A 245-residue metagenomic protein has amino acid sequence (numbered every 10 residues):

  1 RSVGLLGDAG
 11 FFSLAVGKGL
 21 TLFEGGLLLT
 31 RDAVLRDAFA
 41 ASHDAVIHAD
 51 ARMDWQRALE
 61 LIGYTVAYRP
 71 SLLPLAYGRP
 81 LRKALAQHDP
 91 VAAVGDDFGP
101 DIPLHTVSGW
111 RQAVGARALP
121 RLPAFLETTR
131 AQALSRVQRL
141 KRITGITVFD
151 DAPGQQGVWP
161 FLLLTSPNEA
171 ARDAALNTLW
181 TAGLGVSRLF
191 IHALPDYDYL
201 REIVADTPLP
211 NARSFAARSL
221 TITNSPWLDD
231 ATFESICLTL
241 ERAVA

Functional and structural regions predicted by a protein language model:
R1, L22-F23, A38, F233: Short glycine-/acidic-enriched loop or helix-start segments at secondary-structure transitions that form or flank
R1-L22: Conserved active-site segment immediately N-terminal to the catalytic lysine that forms the internal aldimine
S2-G7, L28-L29, A205-T207: Short, hinge-like loop/turn segments at secondary-structure boundaries
S13, L27-D32: Short beta-strand-to-turn element immediately C-terminal to the catalytic PLP-Schiff-base lysine in fold type I
G19-F23, Q155-V158: Short glycine-enriched loop/turn motifs at secondary-structure junctions
E24-G25, W110: A conserved catalytic-core signature of glycosyltransferases
A33-A245: PLP-dependent aminotransferase class I/II
